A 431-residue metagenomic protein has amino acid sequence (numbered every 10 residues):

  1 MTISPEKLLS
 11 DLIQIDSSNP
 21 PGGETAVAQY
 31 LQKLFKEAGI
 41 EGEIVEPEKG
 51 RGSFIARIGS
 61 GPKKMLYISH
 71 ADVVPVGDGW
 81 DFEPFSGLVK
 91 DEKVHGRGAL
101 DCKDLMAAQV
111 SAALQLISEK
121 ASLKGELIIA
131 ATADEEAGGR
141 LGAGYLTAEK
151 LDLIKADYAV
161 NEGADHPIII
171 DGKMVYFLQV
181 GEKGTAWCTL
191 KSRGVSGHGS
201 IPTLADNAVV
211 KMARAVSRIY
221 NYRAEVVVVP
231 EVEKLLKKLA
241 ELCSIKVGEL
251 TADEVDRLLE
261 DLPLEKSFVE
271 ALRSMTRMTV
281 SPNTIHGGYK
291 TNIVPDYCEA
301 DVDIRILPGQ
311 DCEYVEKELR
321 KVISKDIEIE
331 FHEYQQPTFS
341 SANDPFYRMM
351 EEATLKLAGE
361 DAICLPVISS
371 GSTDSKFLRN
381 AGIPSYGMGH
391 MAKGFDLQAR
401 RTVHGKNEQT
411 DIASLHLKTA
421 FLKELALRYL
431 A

Functional and structural regions predicted by a protein language model:
M1-A99, L116-G125: Acidic/His- and Gly-rich active-site-bordering loop/insert found across diverse amide/peptide-bond hydrolases
I58, S192, I304-I306: Hydrophobic beta-strand positions in extracellular immunoglobulin-like domains
D72, I219-A224, R320-I327: A common structural junction motif
G77-G79, A121-S122, Q179-T185, S274 (+2 more regions): Short glycine/proline-enriched loop/turn "hinge" motifs that connect secondary-structure elements and lie
L100-L178: Acidic/histidine-rich catalytic neighborhood of metal-dependent amide-processing enzymes
G144-L146, G199-V226: A short core secondary-structure module
P167-I170, E225-Y289, D296, P308 (+2 more regions): An extended, acidic, His-containing surface patch that forms the Zn2+-binding/catalytic region of metallohydrolases
M174, R193-G199: Flexible glycine/proline-enriched surface loops and loop-helix/loop-strand junctions
